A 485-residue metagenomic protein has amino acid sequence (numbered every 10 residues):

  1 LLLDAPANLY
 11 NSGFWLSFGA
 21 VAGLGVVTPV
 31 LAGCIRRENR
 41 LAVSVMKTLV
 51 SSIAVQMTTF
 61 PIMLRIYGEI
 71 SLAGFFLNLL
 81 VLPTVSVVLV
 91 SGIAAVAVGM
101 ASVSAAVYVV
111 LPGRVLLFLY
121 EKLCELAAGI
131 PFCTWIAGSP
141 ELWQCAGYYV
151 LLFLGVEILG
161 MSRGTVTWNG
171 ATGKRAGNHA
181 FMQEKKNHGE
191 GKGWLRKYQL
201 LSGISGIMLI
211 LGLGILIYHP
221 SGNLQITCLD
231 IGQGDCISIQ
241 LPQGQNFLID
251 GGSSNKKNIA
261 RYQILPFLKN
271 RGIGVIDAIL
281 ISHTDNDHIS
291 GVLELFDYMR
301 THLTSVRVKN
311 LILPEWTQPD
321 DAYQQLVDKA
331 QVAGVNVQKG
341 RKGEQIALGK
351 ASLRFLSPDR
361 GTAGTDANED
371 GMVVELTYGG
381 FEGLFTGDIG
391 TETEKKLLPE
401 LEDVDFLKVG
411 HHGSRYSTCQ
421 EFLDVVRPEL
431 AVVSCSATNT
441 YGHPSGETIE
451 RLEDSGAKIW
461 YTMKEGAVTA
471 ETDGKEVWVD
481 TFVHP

Functional and structural regions predicted by a protein language model:
L1-F75, S91, A137-P220, K395 (+3 more regions): Hydrophobic alpha-helical transmembrane segments in multi-pass membrane proteins
G13, T59, L80, L116 (+13 more regions): Divalent metal-coordination and catalytic microenvironments
F14, I231, N246, G251-S254 (+8 more regions): Active-site metal-binding loops of divalent metal-dependent hydrolases
L64-L80, V90-Y149, V156-E157: Membrane-interface amphipathic/re-entrant loop segments adjacent to transmembrane helices in multi-pass membrane
V90-I93, P220-V275, A367-G387: Conserved beta-strand hairpin/beta-sheet module of binuclear metal-dependent hydrolase folds, prominently
K257-F267, I281-Y298, S357-P444: Active-site-proximal loop/helix segments of hydrolase catalytic cores
N286-N336: Active-site HxH/HxHxD metal-binding segment of metal-dependent hydrolases
T317-R354, G361-N368, A437-P485: Binuclear metal-ion centers of metallo-dependent hydrolases, dominated by the metallo-beta-lactamase
